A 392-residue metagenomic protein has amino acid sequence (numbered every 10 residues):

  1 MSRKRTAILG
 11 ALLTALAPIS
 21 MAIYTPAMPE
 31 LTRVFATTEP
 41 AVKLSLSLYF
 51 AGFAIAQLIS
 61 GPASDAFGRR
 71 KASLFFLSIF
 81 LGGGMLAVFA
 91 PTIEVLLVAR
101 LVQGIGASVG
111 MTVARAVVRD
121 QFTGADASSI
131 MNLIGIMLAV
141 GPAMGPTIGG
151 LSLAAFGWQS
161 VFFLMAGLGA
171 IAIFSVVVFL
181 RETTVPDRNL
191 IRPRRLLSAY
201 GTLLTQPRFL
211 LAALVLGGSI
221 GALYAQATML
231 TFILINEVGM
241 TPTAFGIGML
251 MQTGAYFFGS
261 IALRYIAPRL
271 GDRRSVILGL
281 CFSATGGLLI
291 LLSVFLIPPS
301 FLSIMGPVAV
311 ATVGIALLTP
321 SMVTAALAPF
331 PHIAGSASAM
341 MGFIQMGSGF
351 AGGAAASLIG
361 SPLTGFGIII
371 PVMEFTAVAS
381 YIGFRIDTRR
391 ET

Functional and structural regions predicted by a protein language model:
A36, G68, F89-V95, G106 (+2 more regions): Helix-breaking motifs and short loop linkers at transmembrane-helix boundaries and internal kinks in secondary membrane
I55-E94: Conserved MFS/SLC helix-loop-helix module at the cytosolic interface between two early adjacent transmembrane helices
A72-M85, S275-I290: Structural signature of the two symmetry-related core transmembrane helices
I79-L86, E94-V102, L302-V308: Paired small-residue
V95, N132-V178: Helix-loop-helix hairpin linking two adjacent transmembrane segments in secondary transporters
A99-V140: Cytoplasmic helix-loop-helix junction between adjacent transmembrane helices in 12-TM secondary transporters
E182-A212: Juxtamembrane intracellular "pre-TM" segments in multi-pass secondary transporters
A325-S361, I370: A late C-terminal transmembrane helix in Major Facilitator Superfamily
